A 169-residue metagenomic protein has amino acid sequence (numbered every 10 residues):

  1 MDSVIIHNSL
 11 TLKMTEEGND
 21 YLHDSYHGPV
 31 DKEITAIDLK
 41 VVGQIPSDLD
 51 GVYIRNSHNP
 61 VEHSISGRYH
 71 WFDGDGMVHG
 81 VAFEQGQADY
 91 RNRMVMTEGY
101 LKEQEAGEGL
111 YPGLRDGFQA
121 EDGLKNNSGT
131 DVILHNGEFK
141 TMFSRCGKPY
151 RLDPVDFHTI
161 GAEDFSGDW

Functional and structural regions predicted by a protein language model:
M1-W169: Beta-propeller domains
